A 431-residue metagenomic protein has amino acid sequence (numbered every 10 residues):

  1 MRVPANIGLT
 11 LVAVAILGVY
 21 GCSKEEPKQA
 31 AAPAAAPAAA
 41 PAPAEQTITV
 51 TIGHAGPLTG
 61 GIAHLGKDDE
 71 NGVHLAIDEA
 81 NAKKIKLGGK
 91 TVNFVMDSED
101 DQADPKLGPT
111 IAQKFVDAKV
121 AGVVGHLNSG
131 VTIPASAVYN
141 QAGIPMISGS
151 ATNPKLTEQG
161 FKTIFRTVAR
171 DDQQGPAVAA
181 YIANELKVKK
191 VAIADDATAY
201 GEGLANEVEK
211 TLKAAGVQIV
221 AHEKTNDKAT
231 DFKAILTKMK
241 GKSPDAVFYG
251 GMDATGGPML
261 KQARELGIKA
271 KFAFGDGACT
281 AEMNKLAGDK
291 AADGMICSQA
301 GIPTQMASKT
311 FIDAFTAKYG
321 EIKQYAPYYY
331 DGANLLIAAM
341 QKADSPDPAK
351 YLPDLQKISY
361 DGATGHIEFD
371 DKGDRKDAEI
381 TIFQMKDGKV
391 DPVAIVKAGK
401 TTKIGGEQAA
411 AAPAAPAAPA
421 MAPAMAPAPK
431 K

Functional and structural regions predicted by a protein language model:
M1-L9: Bacterial N-terminal signal peptides that target proteins for export
V3-P4, S23-K431: Extracytosolic ligand-binding ectodomains
T10-I16: Hydrophobic helical h-region of N-terminal Sec-dependent signal peptides in bacterial secretory/periplasmic proteins
G18-G21: C-terminal motif of bacterial Sec signal peptides marking the signal peptidase cleavage site
